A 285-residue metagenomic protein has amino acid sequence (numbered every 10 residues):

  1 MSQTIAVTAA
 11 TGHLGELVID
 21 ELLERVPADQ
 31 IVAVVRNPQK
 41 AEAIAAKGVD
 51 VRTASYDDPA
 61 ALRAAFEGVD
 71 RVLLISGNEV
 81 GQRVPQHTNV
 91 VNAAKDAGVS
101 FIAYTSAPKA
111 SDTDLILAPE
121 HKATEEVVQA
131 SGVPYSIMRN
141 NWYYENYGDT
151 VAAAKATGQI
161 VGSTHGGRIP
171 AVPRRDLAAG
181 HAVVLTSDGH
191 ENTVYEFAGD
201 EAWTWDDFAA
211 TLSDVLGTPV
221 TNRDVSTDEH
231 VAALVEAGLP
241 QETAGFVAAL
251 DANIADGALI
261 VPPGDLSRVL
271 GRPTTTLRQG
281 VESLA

Functional and structural regions predicted by a protein language model:
S2-K40, D57-A60, A65-E67, N78-T88 (+7 more regions): Oxidoreductase cofactor-interface core, primarily capturing Rossmann-like NAD(P)-dependent enzymes
A10, D228-A285: A hydrophobic C-terminal alpha-helical subdomain
A45-D58: Rossmann-fold cofactor-recognition segment
A61, R71, Q279: Residue-level recognition of oxygen-bearing side chains
F66-D70, A285: Compositionally biased, low-complexity linear motifs
I75: Conserved beta-strand segments of the P-loop GTPase G domain that flank and frequently precede/overlap
